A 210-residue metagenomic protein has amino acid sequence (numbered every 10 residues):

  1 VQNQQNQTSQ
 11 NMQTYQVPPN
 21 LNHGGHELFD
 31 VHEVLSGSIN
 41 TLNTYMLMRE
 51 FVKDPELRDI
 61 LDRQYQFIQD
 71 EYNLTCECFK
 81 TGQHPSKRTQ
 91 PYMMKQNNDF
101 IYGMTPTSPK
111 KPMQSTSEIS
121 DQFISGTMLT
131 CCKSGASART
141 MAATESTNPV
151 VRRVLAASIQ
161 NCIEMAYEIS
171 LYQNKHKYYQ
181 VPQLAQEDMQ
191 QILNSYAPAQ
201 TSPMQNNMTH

Functional and structural regions predicted by a protein language model:
V1, P55-G103, A166-H176: Conserved alpha-helical segments that form or flank metal/cofactor-binding pockets of metalloenzymes
V1-S38, L42, R49-V52: Leu/Val/Ala/Ile-rich N-terminal alpha-helices, chiefly Sec-type signal peptides and the beginnings
T8-T14, T81-G126, P182-S202: Carboxylate-rich helix-loop segments that flank metal/cofactor sites and access channels in metalloenzymes
H26-R49, G103-A157, N161, H210: Acidic/histidine-rich alpha-helical segments that form the ligand environment of transition-metal centers
T41-Y45, R58, D62, F67 (+11 more regions): Generic marker of "main functional regions" within proteins
C131-A199: Preference for long, well-ordered alpha-helical segments
M204-H210: C-terminal accessory extensions/subdomains outside the catalytic/core fold
